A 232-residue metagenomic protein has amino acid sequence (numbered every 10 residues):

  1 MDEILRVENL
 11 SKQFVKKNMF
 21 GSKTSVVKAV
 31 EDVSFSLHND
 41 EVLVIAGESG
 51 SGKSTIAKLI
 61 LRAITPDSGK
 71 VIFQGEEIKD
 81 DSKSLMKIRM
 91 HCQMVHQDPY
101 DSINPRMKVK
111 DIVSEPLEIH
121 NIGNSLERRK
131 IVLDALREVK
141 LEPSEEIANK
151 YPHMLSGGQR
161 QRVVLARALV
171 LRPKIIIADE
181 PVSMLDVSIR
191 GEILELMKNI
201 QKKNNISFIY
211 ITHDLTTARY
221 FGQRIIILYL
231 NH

Functional and structural regions predicted by a protein language model:
F20-T24, I78-Q93, I119: ABC ATPase NBD coupling module
A46-E48: The feature captures the beta-strand-to-loop junction immediately N-terminal to the Walker
L61: Helix-to-loop junction immediately C-terminal to a conserved catalytic motif
G69-D80: Conserved ABC transporter NBD signature motif
K150-L155, Q159: Conserved ABC ATPase signature
L165, I193: Hydrophobic anchor residue at the start of the ABC signature
V170-K174: A short, proline-enriched helix->beta-strand linker immediately N-terminal to the Walker B motif in ABC-type P-loop
